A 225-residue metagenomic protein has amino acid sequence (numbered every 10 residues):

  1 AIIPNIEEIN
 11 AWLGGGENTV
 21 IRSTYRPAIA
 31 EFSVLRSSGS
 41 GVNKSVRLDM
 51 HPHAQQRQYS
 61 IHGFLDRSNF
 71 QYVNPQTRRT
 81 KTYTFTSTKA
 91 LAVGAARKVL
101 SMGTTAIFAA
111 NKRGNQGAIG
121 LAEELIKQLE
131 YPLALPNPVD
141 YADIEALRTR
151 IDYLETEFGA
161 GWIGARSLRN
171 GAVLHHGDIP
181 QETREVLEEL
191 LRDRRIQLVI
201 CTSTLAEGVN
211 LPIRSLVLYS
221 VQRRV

Functional and structural regions predicted by a protein language model:
A1-I3, I200-L205: Ser/Thr-glycine-rich phosphate-binding loops at phosphate-binding pockets of nucleotides, nucleotide cofactors
I2-A11, E17-E124: Conserved interdomain linker/interface between the two RecA-like ATPase lobes of SF2 helicase motors
N10-N18, E189-D193, N210: Short, surface-exposed basic-aromatic patches at helix termini and helix-loop junctions that form
L13, S220-V225: Short, intrinsically disordered, charge-balanced linker/junction segments flanking boundaries in proteins
Y25, T204, V221: Short, ordered loop/turn segments at secondary-structure junctions
S37-S45, L154-T156, L218-Q222: Short, charged low-complexity intrinsically disordered segments located at boundaries of structured domains
Y83-F85, K89-C201, I213, Q222-R224: Conserved C-terminal RecA-like helicase domain
G208, L216: Conserved P-loop NTPase nucleotide-binding/switch module
